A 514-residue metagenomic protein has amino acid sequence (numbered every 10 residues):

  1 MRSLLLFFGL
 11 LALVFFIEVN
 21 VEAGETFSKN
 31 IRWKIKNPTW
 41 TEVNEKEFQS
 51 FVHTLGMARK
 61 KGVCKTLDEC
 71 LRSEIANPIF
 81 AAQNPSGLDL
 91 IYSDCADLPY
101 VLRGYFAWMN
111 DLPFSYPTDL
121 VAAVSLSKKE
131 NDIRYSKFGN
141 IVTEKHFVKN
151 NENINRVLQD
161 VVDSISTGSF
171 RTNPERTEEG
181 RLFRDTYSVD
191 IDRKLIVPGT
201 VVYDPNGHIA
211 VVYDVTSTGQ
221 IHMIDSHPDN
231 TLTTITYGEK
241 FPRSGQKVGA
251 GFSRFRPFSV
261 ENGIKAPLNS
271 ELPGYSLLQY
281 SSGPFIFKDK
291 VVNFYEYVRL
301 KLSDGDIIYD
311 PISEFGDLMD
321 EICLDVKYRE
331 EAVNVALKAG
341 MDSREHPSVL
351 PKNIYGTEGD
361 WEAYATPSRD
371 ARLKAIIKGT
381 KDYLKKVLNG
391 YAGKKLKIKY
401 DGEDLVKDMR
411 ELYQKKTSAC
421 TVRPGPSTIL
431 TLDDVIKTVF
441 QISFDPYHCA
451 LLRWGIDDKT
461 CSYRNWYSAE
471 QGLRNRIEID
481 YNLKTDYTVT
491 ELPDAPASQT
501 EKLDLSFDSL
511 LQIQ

Functional and structural regions predicted by a protein language model:
M1-L4: Positively charged n-region of N-terminal signal peptides that target proteins for export
F7-F15: Bacterial N-terminal signal peptides
F16-A23: Sec/Tat signal peptide C-region and signal peptidase I cleavage site
G24-T167, T177, G263-Q514: Mixed-charge, low-complexity intrinsically disordered regions
H146-R184, P228-P273: A recognition module on extended beta-rich or small alphabeta surfaces enriched in W/G with H and D/E
L182-D192: Short alpha-helix capping/helix-loop boundary micro-motifs
D190-P198, V202: Short, well-ordered loop/turn sites that connect or cap secondary structure elements
P205, Y213-I235: Catalytic Cys-His active-site segments of thiol-dependent hydrolases/isopeptidases
